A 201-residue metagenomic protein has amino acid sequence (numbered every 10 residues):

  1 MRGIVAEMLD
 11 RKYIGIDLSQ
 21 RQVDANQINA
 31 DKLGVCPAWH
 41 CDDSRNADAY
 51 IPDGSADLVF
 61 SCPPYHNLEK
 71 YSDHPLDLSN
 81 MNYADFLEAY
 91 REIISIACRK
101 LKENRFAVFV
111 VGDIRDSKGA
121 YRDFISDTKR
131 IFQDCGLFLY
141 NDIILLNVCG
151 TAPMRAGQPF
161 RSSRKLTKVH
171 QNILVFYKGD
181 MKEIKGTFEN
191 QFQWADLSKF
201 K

Functional and structural regions predicted by a protein language model:
M1-K201: Class I S-adenosyl-L-methionine-dependent methyltransferase catalytic core
